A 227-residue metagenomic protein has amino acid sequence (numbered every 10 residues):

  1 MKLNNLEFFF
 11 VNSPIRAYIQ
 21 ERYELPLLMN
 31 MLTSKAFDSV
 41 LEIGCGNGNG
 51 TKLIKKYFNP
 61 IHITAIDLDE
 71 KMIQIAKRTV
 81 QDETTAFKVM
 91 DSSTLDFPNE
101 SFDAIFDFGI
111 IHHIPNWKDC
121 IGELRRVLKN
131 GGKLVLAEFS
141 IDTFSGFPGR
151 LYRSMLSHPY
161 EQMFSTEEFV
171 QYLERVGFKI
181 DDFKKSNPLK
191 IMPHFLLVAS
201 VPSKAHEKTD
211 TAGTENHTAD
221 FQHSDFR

Functional and structural regions predicted by a protein language model:
M1-S34, N49, L53, M72: Conserved class I S-adenosyl-L-methionine
I15-E21, V135-F195: C-terminal alpha-helical "lid/dimerization" subdomain adjacent to the S-adenosyl-L-methionine
L41, N47-T94: Class I SAM-dependent methyltransferase SAM/SAH-binding core
K71, P115-D119: Short N-terminal helix/helix-N-cap motif within the alpha/beta-hydrolase-1
F106: A conserved beta-strand element that flanks and buttresses the S-adenosyl-L-methionine
G109-H113: Short catalytic micro-motifs in class I SAM-dependent methyltransferases
K118-N130: A short glycine-rich, Lys/Arg-flanked "PGG" loop and its adjoining helix->strand segment in the class I
D182-G213, F221, F226-R227: Core SAM-dependent methyltransferase catalytic element
